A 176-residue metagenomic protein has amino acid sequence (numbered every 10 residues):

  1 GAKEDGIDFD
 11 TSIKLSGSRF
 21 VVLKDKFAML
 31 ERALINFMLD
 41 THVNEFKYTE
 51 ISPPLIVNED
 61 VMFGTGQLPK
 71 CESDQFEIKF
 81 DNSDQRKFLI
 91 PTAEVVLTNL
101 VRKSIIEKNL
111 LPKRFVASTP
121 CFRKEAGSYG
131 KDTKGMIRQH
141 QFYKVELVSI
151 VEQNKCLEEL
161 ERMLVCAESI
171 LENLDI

Functional and structural regions predicted by a protein language model:
G1-I176: TRNA-recognition modules of translation machinery and tRNA-sensing kinases, especially anticodon-binding
